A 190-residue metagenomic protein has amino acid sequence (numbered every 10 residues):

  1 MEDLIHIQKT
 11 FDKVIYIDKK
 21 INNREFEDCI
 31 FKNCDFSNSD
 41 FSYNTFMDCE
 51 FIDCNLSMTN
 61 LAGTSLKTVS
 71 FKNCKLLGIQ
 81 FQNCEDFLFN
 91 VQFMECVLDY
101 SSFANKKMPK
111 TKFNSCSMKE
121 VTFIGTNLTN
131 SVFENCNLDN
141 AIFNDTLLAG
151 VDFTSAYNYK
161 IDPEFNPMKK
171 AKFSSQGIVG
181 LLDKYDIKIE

Functional and structural regions predicted by a protein language model:
M1-E190: Tandem repeat scaffolds
